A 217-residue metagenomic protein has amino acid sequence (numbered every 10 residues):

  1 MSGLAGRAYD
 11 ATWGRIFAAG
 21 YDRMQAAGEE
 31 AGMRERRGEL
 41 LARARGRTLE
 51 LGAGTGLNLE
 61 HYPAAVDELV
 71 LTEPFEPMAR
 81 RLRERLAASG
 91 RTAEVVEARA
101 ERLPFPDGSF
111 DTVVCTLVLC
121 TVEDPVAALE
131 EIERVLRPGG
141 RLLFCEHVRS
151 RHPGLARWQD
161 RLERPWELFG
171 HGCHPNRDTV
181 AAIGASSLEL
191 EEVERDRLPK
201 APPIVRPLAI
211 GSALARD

Functional and structural regions predicted by a protein language model:
M1-G46, L57-H61, E76-M78, Q159-D160: Conserved class I S-adenosyl-L-methionine
L49-R102: Class I SAM-dependent methyltransferase SAM/SAH-binding core
E101-V113: A short acidic, Gly/Pro-enriched loop at the edge of an enzyme's catalytic core that lines a small-molecule cofactor
D111-D124: A short SAM/SAH-binding and catalytic strip from SAM-dependent methyltransferases
V126-P138: A short glycine-rich, Lys/Arg-flanked "PGG" loop and its adjoining helix->strand segment in the class I
G139-H147: Conserved beta-strand signature within the Rossmann-like core of class I S-adenosyl-L-methionine
H171-S187: Short alpha-helix
E192-D217: Core SAM-dependent methyltransferase catalytic element
